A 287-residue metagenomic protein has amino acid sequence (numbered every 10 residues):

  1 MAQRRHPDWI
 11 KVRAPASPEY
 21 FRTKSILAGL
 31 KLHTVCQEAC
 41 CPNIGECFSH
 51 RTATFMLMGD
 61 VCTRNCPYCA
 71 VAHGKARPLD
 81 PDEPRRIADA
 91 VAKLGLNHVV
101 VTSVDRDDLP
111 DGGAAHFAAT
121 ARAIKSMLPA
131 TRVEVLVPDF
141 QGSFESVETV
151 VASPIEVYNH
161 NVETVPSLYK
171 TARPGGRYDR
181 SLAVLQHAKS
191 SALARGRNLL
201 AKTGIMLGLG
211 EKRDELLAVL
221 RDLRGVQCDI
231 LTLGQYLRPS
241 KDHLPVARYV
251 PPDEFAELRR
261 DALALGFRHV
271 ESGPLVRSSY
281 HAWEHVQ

Functional and structural regions predicted by a protein language model:
M1-T54, M58, R85, D89 (+3 more regions): Auxiliary Fe-S-binding modules of radical SAM enzymes
C41, C62, C66-C69: Short cysteine clusters
E46-S49, P67, V71-G74: Short functional micro-motifs and their immediate structural scaffolds
F48, C62, A76-R77, R106-D107 (+1 more regions): Short strand->helix junction
A53, R64, Y158: Change "...and in nucleic-acid phosphodiester-cleaving endonucleases..." to "...and in nucleic-acid processing enzymes
N65, L109, L168, K241 (+1 more regions): Glycine/Thr-rich phosphate-binding loops of Rossmann-like dinucleotide-binding domains
A70-R86, K93-E145, V150-Q186, I230-T232: Core AdoMet radical
